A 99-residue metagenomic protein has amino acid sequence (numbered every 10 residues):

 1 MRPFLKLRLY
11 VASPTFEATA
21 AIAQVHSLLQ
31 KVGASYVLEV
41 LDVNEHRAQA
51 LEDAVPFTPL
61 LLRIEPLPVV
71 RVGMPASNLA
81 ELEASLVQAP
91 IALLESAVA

Functional and structural regions predicted by a protein language model:
M1-V32: Local sequence-structure signature of Cys/Sec-based thiol-disulfide redox active-site neighborhoods
F4, S27, P59, A76 (+1 more regions): Catalytic cores of nucleotide-enabled group-transfer and carboxylate-activating enzymes in metabolic and assembly-line
A34-H46: Thiol-based oxidoreductase modules, predominantly thioredoxin-like and allied folds used for disulfide exchange
D53-I64: Structural micro-motif
I64-S96: Non-catalytic, surface beta->alpha helical segment in thiol-disulfide oxidoreductase systems
